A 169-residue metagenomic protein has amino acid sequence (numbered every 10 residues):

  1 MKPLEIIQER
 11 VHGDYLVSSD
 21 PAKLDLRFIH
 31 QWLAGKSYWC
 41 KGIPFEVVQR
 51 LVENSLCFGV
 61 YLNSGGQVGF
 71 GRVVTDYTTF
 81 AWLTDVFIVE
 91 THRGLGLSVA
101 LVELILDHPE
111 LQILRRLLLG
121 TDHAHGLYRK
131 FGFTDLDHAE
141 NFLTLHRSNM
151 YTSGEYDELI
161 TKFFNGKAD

Functional and structural regions predicted by a protein language model:
K2-I43, G154-D169: Short amphipathic alpha-helix that is part of the acyltransferase structural core
I43-F87: A conserved beta-strand-loop-helix scaffold within acyl/acetyltransferase catalytic domains
D76-T78, T91, A124: Short coil/turn motifs at secondary-structure junctions
H92-L101: Conserved acetyl-CoA pyrophosphate-binding loop and the N-cap/start of the following alpha-helix in GNAT-like
L111-R147: Conserved active-site alpha-helix within GNAT-family acetyltransferase domains
N149-T152: A charged, well-structured terminal subsegment
